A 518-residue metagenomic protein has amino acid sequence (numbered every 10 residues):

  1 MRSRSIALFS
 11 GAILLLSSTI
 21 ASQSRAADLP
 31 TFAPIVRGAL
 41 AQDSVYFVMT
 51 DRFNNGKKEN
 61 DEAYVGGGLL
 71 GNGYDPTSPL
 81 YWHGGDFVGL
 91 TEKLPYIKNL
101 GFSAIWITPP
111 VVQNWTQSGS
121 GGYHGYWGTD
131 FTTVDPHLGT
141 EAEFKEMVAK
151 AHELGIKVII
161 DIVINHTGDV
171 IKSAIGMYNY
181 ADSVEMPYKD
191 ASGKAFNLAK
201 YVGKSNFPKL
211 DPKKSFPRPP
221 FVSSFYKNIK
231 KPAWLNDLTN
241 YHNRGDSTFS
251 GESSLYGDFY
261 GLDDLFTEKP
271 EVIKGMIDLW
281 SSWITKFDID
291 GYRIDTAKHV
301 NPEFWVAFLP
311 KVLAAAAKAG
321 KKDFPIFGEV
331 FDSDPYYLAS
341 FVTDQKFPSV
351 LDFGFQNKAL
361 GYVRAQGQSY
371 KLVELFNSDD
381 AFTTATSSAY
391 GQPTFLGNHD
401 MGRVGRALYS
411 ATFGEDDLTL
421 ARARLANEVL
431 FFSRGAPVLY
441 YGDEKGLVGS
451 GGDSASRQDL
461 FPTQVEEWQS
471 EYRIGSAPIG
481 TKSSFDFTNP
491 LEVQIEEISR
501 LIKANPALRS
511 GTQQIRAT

Functional and structural regions predicted by a protein language model:
R2-A7, A12-F47, E62-G66, H83 (+6 more regions): Carbohydrate-interacting/catalytic domains
F9, A41, H124-T129, D258-Y260 (+6 more regions): Short, solvent-exposed loop/turn segments at the edges of secondary structure
L29, V148, H166, I175-K214 (+5 more regions): Active-site-proximal helices and loops of the catalytic beta/alpha 8
R37-D43, D51-S282, K286-F287, F308-A317 (+3 more regions): Substrate-binding/active-site clefts of carbohydrate-active enzymes
S44-M49, A104-P109, D130-T133, K157-D161 (+7 more regions): Structural recognition of the beta-strand scaffold that forms the well-ordered cores of secreted hydrolase catalytic
M49-R52, V111, D135-L138, I164-H166 (+6 more regions): Short, flexible loop/turn elements at secondary-structure junctions
F53-E62, G402-G405, W468-S470: Short, solvent-exposed loop/turn elements at domain surfaces
S388-D416: Active-site clefts of carbohydrate-active enzymes
